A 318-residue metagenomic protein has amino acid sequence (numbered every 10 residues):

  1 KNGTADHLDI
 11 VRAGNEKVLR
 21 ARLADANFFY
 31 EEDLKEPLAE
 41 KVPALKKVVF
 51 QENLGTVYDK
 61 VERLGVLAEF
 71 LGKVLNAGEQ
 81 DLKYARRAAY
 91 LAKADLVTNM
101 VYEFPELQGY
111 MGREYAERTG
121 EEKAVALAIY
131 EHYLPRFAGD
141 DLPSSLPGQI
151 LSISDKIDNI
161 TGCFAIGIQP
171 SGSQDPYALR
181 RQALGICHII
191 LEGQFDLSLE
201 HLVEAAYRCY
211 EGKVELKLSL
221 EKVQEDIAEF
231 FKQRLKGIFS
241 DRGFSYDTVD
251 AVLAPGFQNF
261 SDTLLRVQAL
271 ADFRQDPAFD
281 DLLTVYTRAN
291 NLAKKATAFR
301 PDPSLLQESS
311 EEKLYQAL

Functional and structural regions predicted by a protein language model:
K1-L318: Amphipathic alpha-helical "coupling" segments that flank catalytic cores
